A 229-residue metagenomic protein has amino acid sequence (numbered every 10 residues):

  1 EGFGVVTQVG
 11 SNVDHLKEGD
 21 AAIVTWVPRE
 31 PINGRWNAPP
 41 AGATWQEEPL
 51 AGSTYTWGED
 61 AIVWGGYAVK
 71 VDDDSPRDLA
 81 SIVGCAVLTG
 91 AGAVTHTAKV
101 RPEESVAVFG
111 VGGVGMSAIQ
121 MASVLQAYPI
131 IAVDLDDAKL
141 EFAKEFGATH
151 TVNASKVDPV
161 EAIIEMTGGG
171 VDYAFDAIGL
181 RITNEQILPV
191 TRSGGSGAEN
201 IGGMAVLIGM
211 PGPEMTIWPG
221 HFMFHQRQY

Functional and structural regions predicted by a protein language model:
E1-I32, D72-D74: Glycine-rich beta-strand-centered segment in the early N-terminal region that forms part of a ligand/cofactor-binding
H15, T25-G66: Cysteine-cluster motifs in flexible loop/terminal segments that predominantly coordinate metals
A21, E59-D60, P129, H150 (+1 more regions): Well-ordered beta-strand positions
A22, W26-R29, Y67, G179 (+1 more regions): Glycine-rich beta-alpha junction loops
Y67, D72-V157, E161: Mid-domain Rossmann-like dinucleotide-binding core that forms the NAD(H)/NADP(H) cofactor-binding site
A98-R101, L135, E141-Q228: Glycine-rich cofactor phosphate-binding loops and adjacent beta1-alpha1 units of small-molecule cofactor enzyme domains
